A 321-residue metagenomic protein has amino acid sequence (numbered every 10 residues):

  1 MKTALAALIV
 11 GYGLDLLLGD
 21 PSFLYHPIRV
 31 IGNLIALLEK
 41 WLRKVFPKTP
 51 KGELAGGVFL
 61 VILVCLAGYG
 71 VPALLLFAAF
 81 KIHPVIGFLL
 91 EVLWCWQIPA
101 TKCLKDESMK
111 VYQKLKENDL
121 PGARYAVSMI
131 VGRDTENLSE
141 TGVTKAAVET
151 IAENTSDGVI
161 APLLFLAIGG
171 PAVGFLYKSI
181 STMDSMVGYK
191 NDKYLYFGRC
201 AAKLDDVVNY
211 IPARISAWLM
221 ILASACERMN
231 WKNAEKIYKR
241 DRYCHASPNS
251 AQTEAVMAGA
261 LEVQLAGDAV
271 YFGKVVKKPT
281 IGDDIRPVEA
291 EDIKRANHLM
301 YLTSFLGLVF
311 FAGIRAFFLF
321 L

Functional and structural regions predicted by a protein language model:
M1-L176, I180, G188-L321: Hydrophobic alpha-helical transmembrane segments
